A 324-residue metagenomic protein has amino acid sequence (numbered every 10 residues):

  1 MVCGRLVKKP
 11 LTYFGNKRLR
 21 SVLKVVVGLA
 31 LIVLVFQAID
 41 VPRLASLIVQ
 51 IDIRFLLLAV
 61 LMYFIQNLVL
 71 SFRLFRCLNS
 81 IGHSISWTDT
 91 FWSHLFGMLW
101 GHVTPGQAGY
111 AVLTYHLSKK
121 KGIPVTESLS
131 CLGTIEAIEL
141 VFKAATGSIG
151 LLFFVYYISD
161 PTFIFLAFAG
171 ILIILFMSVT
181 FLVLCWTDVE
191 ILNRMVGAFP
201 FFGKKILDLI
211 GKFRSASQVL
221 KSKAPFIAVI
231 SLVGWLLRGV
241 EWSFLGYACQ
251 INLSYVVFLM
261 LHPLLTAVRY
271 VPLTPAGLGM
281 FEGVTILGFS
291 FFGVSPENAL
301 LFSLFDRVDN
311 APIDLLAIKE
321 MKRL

Functional and structural regions predicted by a protein language model:
M1-L95, F153, P161-Y270, D309-L324: Predominantly cytoplasmic-facing regulatory/coupling regions of multi-pass membrane proteins
L68-R73, T104-T114, K143, V256 (+1 more regions): Transmembrane helix boundary and interhelical junction motifs in multipass membrane proteins
N79-I81, H102, T114-K121, S290-F291: Helix-loop junctions at the membrane interface of multi-pass solute transporters
T88-W92, G109-Y110, G122-E136, S295-F305: Membrane-interface alpha-helices at helix entry/exit sites of multi-pass transporters
L95-V112, S217: Short intracellular "coupling" helices and adjacent cytoplasmic loop segments at the cytosolic face of multi-pass
F96, W100-T104, L129-L152, I173 (+1 more regions): Membrane-embedded alpha-helical segments of transport systems, primarily multispan ion/solute transporters
P272, T285-L324: C-terminal transmembrane helix pair
